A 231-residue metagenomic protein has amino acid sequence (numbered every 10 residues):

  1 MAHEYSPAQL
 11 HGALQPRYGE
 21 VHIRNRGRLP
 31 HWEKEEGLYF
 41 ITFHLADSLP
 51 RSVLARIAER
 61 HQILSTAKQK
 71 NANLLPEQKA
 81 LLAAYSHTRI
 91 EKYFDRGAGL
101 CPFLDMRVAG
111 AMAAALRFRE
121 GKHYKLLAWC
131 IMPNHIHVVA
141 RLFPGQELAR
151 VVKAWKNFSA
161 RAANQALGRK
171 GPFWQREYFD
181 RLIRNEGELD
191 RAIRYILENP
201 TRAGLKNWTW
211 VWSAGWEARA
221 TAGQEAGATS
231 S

Functional and structural regions predicted by a protein language model:
M1-S231: Short catalytic/metal-binding and nucleic-acid-binding patches
